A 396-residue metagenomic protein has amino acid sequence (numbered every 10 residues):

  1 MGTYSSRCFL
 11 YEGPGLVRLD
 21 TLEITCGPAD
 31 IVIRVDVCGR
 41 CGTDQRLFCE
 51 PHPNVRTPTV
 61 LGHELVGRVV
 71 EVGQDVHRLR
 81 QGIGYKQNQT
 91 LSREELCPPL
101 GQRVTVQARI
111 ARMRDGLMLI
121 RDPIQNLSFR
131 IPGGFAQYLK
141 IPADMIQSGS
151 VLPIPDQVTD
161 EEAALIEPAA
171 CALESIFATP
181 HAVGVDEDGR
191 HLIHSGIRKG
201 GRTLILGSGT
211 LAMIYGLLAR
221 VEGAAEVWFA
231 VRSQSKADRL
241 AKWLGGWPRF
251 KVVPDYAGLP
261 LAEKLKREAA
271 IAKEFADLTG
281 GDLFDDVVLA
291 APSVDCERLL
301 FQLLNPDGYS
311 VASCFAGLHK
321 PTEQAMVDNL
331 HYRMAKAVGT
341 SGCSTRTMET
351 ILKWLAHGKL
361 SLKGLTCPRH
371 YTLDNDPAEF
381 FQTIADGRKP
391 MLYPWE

Functional and structural regions predicted by a protein language model:
M1-Y4, K266-A276, V288, D295-Q302 (+1 more regions): C-terminal hydrophobic helical "lid"/dimerization subdomain of Rossmann-like NAD(P)H-dependent oxidoreductases
E23-C38, H52-M113, P155: Glycine-rich beta-strand-centered segment in the early N-terminal region that forms part of a ligand/cofactor-binding
G39, I197, L244, L303-N305: A generic alpha-to-beta junction signature in SAM-dependent methyltransferases
Q81, R93-E94, Q107-I197, R202: NAD(P)H dinucleotide-binding glycine-rich loop of Rossmann-like/cofactor-binding domains, especially the beta1-alpha1
P168, G207-T210: Glycine-rich Rossmann-fold phosphate-binding loop(s) that bind the pyrophosphate of adenine dinucleotide cofactors
K199-G201, L206-S208, R220-C296: Adenosine-nucleotide cofactor-binding segment
A212-I214: Residues forming the Rossmann-fold NAD(P)(H) cofactor-binding site
A241-K242, F250-V253, L259, A291-H357 (+1 more regions): Glycine-rich phosphate-binding loop and adjacent beta-alpha segment of Rossmann(oid) nucleotide-cofactor-binding
